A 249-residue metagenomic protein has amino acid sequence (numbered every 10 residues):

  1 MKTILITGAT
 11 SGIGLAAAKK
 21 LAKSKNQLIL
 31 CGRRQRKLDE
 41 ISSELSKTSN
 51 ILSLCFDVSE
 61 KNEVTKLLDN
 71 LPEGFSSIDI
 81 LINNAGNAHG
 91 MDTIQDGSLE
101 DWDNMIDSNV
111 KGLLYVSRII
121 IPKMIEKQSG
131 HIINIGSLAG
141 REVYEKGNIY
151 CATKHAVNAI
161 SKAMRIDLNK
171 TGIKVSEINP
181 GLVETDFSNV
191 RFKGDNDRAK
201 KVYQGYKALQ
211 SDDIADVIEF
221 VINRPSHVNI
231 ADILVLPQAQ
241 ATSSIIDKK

Functional and structural regions predicted by a protein language model:
T10-G12: Conserved glycine-rich cofactor-binding loop
N26-E40: Conserved glycine-rich Rossmann-like NAD(P)H-binding loop of the short-chain dehydrogenase/reductase
C55-K66, L99: The beta1-alpha1 cofactor-binding region of Rossmann-like NAD(H)/NADP(H)-dependent oxidoreductases
D92-I94, D101-I106: Substrate-binding pocket helix/loop in short-chain dehydrogenase/reductase
S117, T153: Active-site helix of classical SDR
S137: Residue(s) in the substrate-gating loop at a strand-loop-helix junction that position the organic substrate next
E177-I178, D197-S243: C-terminal helical subdomain
